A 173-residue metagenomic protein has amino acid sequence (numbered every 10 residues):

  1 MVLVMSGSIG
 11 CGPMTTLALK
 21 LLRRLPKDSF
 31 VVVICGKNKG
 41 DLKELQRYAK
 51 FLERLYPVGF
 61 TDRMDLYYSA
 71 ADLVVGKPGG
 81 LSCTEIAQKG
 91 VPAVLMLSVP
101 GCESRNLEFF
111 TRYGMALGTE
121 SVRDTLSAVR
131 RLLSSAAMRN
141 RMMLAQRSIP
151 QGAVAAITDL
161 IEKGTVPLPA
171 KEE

Functional and structural regions predicted by a protein language model:
M1-A70: Donor-nucleotide binding loops and adjacent catalytic segments primarily of GT-B fold Leloir glycosyltransferases
D65, C83-K89, E108: Short alpha-helical segment that forms part of, or immediately flanks, the ligand-binding pocket in carbohydrate-active
S69-G79: Acidic donor-binding loop of glycosyltransferase active sites
A71-D72, G90-P92: A short alpha->beta transition loop at the rim of the catalytic pocket in nucleotide-sugar-dependent
K89-V91, R105-M115: Acidic, glycine-centered active-site loop in nucleotide-sugar glycosyltransferases
T111-A137: C-terminal "capping" alpha-helix adjacent to the active site of nucleotide-linked donor transferases in cell-envelope
M138-Q151: A short, well-ordered alpha-helix in the C-terminal region of glycosyltransferases
I149-E173: C-terminal alpha-helical cap of glycosyltransferases
